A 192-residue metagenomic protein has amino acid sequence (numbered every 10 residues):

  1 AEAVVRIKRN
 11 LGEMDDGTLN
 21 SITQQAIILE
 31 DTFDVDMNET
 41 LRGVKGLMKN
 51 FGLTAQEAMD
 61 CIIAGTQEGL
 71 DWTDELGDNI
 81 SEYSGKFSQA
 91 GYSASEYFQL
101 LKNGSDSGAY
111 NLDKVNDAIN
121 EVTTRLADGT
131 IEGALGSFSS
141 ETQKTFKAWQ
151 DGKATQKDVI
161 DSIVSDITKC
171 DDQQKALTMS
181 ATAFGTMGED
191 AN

Functional and structural regions predicted by a protein language model:
E2-N192: Amphipathic alpha-helical interface segments used for oligomerization, scaffolding, and membrane association
